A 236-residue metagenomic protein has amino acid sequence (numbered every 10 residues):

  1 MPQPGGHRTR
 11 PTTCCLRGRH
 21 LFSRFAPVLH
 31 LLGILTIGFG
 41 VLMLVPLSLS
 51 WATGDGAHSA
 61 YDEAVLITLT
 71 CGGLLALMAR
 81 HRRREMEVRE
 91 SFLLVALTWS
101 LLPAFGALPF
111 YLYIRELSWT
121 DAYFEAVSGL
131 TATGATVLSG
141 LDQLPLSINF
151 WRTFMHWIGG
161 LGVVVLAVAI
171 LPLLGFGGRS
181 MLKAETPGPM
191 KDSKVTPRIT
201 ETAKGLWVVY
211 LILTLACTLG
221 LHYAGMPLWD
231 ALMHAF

Functional and structural regions predicted by a protein language model:
P2-F236: Membrane-proximal intracellular helices of multi-pass ion channels
